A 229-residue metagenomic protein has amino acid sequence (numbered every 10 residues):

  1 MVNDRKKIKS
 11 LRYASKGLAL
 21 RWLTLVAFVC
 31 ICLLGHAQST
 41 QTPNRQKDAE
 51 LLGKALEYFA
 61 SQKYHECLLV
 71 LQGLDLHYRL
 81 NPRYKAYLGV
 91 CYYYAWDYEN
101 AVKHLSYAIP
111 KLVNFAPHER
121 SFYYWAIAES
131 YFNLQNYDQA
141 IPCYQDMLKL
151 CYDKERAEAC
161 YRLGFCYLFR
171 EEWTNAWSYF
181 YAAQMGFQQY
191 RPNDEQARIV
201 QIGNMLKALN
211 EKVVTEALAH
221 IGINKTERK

Functional and structural regions predicted by a protein language model:
K47-G73: Alpha-helical segment of the N-proximal tetratricopeptide repeat
W177, G186-K229: Terminal, low-structured helical/coil segments at or just beyond the last alpha-helical repeat
